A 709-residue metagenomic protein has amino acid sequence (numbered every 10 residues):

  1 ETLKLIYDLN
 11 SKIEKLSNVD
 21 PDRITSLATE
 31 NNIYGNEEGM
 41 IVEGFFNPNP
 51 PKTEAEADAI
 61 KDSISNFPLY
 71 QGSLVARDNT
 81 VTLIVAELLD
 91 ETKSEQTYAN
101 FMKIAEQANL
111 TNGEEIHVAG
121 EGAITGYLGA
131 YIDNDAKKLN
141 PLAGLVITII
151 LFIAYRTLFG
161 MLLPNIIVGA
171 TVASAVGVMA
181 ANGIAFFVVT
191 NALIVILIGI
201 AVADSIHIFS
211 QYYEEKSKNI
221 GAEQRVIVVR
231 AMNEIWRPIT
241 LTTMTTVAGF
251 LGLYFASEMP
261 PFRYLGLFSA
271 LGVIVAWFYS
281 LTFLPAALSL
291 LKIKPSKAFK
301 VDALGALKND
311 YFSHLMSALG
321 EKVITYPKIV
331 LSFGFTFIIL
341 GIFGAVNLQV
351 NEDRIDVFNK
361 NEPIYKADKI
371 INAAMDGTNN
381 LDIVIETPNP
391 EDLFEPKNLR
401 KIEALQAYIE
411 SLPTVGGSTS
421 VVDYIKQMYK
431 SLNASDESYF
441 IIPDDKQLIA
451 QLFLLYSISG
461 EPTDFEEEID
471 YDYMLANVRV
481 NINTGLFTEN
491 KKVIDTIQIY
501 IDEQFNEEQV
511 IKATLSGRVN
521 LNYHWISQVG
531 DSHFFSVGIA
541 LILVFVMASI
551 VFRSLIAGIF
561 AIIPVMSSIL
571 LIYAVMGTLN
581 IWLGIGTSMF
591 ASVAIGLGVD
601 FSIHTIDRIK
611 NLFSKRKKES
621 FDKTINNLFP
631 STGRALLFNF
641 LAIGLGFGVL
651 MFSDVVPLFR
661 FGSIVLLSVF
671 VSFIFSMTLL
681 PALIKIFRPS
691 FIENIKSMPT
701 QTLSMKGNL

Functional and structural regions predicted by a protein language model:
K4, D8-V75, T97, N112-E115 (+1 more regions): Alpha-helical transmembrane helix bundles of large polytopic membrane transport and channel proteins
P50-T157, R400-E403, L454-L541: Extracytoplasmic
D133-F186, A256-P260, F535-N580, F652: Interfacial segments of transmembrane alpha-helices in multi-pass membrane proteins
I150, T240-L284, S289, F545-A548 (+4 more regions): Hydrophobic, glycine/alanine-rich multi-pass transmembrane helices and their short helix-loop junctions in large
I196-S217, I239, T246, T282-F283 (+5 more regions): Short helical (or helix-break) motifs at transmembrane helix termini and adjacent helical loops in multi-pass membrane
E215-M244, S614-L641: Helix-loop junctions and hydrophobic alpha-helical segments within the transmembrane domains of large membrane
N219, V229, F278-I338, S614 (+2 more regions): Interfacial helix-loop-helix hairpins and adjacent transmembrane helices of multi-pass alpha-helical membrane proteins
M316-K446: Juxtamembrane segments of multi-pass membrane proteins
